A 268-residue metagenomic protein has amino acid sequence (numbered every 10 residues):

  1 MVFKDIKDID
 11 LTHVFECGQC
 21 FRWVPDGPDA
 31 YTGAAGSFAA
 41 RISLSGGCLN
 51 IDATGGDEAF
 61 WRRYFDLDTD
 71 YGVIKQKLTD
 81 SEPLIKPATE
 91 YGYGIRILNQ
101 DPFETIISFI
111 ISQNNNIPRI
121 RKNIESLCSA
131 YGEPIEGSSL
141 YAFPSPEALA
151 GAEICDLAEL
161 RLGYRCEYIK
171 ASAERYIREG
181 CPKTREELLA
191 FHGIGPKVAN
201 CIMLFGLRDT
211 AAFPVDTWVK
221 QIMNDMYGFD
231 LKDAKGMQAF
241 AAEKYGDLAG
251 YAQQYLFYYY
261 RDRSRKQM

Functional and structural regions predicted by a protein language model:
M1-M268: HhH-family (HhH-GPD) DNA N-glycosylase catalytic core used in base-excision repair
